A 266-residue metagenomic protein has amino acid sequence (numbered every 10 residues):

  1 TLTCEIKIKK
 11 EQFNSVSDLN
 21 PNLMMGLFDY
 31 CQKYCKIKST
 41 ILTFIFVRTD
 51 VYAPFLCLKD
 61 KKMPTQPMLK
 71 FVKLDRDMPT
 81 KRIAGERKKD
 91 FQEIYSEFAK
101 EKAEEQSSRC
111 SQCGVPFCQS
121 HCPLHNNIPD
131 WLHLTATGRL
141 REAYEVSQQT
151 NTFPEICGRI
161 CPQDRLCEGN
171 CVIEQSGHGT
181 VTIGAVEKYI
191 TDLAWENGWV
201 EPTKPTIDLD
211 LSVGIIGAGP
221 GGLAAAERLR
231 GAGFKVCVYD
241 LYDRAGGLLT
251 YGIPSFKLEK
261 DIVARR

Functional and structural regions predicted by a protein language model:
E5, D29, V47, V51-A53: Short hydrophobic alpha-helical segments enriched in small aliphatic residues
Q12, Y30-Y34, Y52: Low-complexity, intrinsically disordered or signal/transmembrane-proximal segments
L19-L23, L27-Q32, L42, L56-L58: Short hydrophobic targeting helices and cationic amphipathic motifs that mediate membrane/organellar targeting
C57-S212: Ferredoxin-type iron-sulfur electron-transfer modules and their immediate structural context
T152, G219-P220, R244: Residue-level detector of alpha-helix initiation sites
V213-K235: N-terminal Rossmann-like FAD-binding beta1-loop-alpha1 element of flavoenzymes
F234-G247: Glycine-rich FAD pyrophosphate-binding loop
I253-R266: N-terminal glycine-rich dinucleotide-binding loop that anchors FAD/FMN and/or NAD(P) in oxidoreductases
